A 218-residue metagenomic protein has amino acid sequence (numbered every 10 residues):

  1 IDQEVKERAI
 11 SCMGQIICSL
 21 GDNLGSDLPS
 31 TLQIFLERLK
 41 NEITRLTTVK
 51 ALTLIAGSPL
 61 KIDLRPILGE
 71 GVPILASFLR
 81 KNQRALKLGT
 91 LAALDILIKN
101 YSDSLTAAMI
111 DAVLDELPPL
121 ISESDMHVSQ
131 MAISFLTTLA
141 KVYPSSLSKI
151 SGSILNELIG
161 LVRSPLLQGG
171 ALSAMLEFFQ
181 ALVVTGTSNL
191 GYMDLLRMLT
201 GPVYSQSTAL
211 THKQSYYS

Functional and structural regions predicted by a protein language model:
I1, L24-L39, L64-F78, L105-I121 (+2 more regions): HEAT/HEAT-like alpha-solenoid repeats
I1, M175, L199-S218: Short, intrinsically disordered, charge-balanced linker/junction segments flanking boundaries in proteins
I1-C12, G21, L182, G186-Y192 (+2 more regions): Short intrinsically disordered, low-complexity coil segments enriched in acidic
Q3-E4, E42-R45, R84-A85, M126-H127 (+2 more regions): Alpha-helix N-cap/helix-start positions at coil->helix boundaries
E7, L46-V49, L88, Q130 (+3 more regions): Alpha-solenoid HEAT/ARM repeat scaffold
C12-L20, F35-R38, A51-P59, L75-L79 (+6 more regions): Hydrophobic residues within the alpha-helices of tandem HEAT/HEAT-like
K40, L60-D63, N82, M109 (+2 more regions): Conserved acidic
